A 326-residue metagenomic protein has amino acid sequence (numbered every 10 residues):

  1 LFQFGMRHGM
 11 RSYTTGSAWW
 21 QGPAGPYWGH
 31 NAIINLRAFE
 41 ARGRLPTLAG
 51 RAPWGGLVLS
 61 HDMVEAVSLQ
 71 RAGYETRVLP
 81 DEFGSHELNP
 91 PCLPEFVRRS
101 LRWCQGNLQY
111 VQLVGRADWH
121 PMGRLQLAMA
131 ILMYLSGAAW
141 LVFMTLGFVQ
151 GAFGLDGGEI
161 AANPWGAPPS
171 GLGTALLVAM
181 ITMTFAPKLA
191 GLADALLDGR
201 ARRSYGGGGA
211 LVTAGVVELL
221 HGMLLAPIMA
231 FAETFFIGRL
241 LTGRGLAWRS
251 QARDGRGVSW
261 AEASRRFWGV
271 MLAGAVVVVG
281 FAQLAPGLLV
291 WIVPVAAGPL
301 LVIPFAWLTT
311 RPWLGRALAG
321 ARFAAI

Functional and structural regions predicted by a protein language model:
L1-D118: Internal catalytic domains of large membrane-associated glycosyltransferases
G22, N89-L289: Basic/Trp-rich segment in TM-proximal cytosolic loops or flexible interdomain/linker regions
G84-S85, W248, F323: Generic preference for hydrophobic/aromatic residues in regular secondary structure cores
T182-F185, W291-R311: Alpha-helical membrane-embedded segments
W307-I326: Cytosolic/matrix-facing juxtamembrane and C-terminal tails of multi-pass cellular membrane proteins
